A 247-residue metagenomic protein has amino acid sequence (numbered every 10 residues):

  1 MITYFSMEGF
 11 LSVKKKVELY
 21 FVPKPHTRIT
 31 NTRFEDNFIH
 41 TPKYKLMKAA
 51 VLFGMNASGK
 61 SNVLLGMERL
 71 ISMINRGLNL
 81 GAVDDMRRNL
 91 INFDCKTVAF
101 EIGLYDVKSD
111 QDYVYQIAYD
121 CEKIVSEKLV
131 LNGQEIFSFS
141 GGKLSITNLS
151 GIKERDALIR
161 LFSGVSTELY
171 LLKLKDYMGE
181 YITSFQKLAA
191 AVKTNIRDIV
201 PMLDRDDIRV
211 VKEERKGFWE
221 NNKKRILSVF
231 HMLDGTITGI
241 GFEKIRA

Functional and structural regions predicted by a protein language model:
I2-F5, V98-F100, D110, K223-K224: Short alpha-helical segments and helix-capping/turn motifs at coil-helix boundaries
I2-R69: Pre-Walker A-like glycine/lysine-rich segment at the N-terminus of P-loop NTPase domains
E8-F10, G103-V107, V130-N132: A generic structural motif
K14-K16, D110-V114, Q134: Short, mixed charged/polar active-site loops that provide acid/base catalysis or chelate metal/phosphate cofactors
N37, K43-V51, M55, L64-E122: Conserved P-loop NTP-binding catalytic core
V114-R246: Electropositive, glycine-dotted interaction segments that contact anionic polymers or phosphate-rich ligands
